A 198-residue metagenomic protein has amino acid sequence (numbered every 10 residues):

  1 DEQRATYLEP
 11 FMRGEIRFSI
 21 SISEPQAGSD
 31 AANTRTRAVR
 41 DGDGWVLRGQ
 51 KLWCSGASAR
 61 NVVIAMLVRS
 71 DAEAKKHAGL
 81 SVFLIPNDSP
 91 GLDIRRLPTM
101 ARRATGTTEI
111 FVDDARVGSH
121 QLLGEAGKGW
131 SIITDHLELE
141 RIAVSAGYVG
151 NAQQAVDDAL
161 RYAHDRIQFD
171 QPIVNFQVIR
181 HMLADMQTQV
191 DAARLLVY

Functional and structural regions predicted by a protein language model:
D1-E2, G28-A31: N-terminal glycine-rich flavin-associated loop
D1-G14, G56-V63, K76, D135 (+1 more regions): Internal helix-loop-helix
D1-S23, R40-W45: FAD-binding glycine-rich core of flavoenzymes that anchor FAD
I20, A38, L47-G49, F83 (+4 more regions): Buried hydrophobic positions in well-ordered alpha/beta secondary-structure cores of metabolic enzymes
D30-A32, A57-N61, K76-G79, R103-T105 (+1 more regions): Short glycine/proline-enriched turns and hinge-like loops at secondary-structure junctions
D30-R48: Cytochrome P450 C-terminal beta-domain/meander region
R48-R95: A short core secondary-structure module
L92-D191: Glycine-rich beta->alpha junctions and the first turn(s) of the following alpha-helix
